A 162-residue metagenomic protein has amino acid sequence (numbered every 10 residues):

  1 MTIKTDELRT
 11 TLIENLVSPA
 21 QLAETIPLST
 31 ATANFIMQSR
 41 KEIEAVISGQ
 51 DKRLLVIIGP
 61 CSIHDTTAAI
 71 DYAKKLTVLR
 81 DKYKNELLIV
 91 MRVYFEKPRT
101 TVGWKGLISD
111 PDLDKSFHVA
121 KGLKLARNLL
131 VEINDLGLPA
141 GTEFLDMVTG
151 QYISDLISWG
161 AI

Functional and structural regions predicted by a protein language model:
T2-T5, E86-I162: Active-site-facing alpha/beta catalytic cores
D6-Q50: N- or domain-start disorder-to-order transition segments that initiate the globular core
T32-A45, T77-V90, E96, A126 (+1 more regions): N-terminal beta-rich core of secreted/periplasmic extracellular enzymes
V46-I47, A68-D71, S109-D112: Hydrophobic, well-ordered secondary-structure segments that either form specific early membrane-associated helices used
G49, K82-Y83, L136: Alpha-helix C-cap/termination motif
G59: Conserved, mostly hydrophobic/aromatic
I63-Y83, S116-N128: Glycine-rich anion/phosphate-binding loops
